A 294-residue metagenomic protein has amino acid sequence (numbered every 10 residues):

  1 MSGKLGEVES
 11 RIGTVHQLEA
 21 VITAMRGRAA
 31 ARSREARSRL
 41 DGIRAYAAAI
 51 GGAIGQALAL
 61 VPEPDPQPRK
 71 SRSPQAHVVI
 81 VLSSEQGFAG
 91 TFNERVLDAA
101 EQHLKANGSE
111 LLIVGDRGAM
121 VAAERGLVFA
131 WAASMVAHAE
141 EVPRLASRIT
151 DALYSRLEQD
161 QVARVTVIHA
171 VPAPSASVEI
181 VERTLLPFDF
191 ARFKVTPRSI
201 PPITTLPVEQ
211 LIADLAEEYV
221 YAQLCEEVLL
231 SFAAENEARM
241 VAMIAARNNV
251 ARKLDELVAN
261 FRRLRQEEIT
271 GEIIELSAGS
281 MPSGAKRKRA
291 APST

Functional and structural regions predicted by a protein language model:
M1-T294: C-terminal beta-strand-loop-alpha-helix "lid" module of Rossmann-like NAD(P)-dependent dehydrogenases
